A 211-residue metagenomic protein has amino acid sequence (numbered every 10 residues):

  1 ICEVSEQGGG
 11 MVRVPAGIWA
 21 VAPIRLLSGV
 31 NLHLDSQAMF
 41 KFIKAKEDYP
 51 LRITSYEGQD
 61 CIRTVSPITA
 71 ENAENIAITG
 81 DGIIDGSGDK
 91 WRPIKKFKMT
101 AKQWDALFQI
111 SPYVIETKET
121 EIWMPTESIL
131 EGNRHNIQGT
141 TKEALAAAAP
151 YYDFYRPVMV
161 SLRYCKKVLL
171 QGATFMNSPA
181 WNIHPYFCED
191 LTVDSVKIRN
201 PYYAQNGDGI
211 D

Functional and structural regions predicted by a protein language model:
I1-D211: Extracellular/periplasmic carbohydrate-active domains that bind, remodel, or depolymerize complex polysaccharides
